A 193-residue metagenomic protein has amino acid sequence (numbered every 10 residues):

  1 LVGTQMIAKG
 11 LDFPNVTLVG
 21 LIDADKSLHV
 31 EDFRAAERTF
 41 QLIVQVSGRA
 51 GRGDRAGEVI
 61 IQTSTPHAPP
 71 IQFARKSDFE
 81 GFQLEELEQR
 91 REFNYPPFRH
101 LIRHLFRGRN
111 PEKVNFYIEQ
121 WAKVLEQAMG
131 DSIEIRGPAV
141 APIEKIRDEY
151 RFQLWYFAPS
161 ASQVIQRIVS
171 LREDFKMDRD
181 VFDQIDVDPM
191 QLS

Functional and structural regions predicted by a protein language model:
L1-E31, Q45-S193: Accessory helical-bundle/CTD segments and flexible terminal tails appended to RecA-like ATPase motors
F33-F40: Short, conserved loop/turn and helix-capping segments at secondary-structure boundaries that abut family-defining
